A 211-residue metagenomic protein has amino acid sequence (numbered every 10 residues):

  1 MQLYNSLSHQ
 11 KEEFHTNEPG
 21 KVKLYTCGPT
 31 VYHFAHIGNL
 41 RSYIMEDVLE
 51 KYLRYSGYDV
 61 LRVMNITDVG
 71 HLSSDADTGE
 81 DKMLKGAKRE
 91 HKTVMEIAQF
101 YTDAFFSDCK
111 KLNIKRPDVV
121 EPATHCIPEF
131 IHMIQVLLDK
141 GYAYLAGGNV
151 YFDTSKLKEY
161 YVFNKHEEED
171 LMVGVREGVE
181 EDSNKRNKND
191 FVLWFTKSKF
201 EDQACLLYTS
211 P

Functional and structural regions predicted by a protein language model:
M1-P211: NTP-dependent nucleotidyl-transfer catalytic core
